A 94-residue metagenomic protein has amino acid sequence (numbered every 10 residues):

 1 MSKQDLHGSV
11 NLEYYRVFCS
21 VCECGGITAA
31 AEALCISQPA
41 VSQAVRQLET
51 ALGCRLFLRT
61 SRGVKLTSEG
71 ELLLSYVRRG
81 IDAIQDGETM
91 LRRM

Functional and structural regions predicted by a protein language model:
M1-V10, R16: A detector for short, charged/polar N-terminal pre-domain segments
N11-Y14, Q38, G70, V77: The N-cap/first-turn positions of alpha helices within or immediately adjacent to helix-turn-helix DNA-binding domains
Y14-V21, L73: Short alpha-helical "packing" element that flanks the helix-turn-helix/winged-helix DNA-binding module
C19-S37: Short helix-boundary/capping micro-motifs
E32-A33, T50, E71: Alpha-helical residues within the helix-turn-helix
E49-L66: A short LG(V/I)-centered, amphipathic sequence patch enriched for acidic residue(s) preceding the LG motif
A51-L52, L73-M94: Alpha-helical linker/hinge and terminal dimerization helices associated with HTH transcriptional regulators
